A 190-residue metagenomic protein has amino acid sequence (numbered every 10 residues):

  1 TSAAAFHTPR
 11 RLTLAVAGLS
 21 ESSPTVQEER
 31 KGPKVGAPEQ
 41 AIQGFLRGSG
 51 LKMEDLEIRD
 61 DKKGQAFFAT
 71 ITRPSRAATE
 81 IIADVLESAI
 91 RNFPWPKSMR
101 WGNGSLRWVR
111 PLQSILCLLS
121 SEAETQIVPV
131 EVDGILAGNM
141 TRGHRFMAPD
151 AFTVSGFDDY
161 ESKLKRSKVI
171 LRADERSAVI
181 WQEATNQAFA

Functional and structural regions predicted by a protein language model:
T1-A190: Long, basic N-terminal domains or extensions that often function in RNA/ssDNA interaction or organelle/cellular
